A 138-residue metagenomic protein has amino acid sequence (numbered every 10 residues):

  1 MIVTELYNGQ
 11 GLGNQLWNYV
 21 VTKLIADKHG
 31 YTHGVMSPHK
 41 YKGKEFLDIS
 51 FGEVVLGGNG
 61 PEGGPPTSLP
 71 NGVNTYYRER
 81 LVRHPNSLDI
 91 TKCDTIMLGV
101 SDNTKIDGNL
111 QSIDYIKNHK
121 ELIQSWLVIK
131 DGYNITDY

Functional and structural regions predicted by a protein language model:
M1-V3: Extreme N-terminal starter segment of soluble prokaryotic enzymes
E5-L6, S37: Pocket-edge structural micro-motifs
Y7-W17: A short, glycine/small-residue-rich beta-strand->loop->alpha-helix junction that serves as a flexible
L16-D27: Histidine-anchored nucleotide/phosphate-binding helix
A26-K28, L56-G57: Short, surface-exposed linear patches
Y31-Y41: A short beta-strand-loop structural module common to alpha/beta enzyme folds
K40-Y138: Secretory-pathway luminal glycosyltransferase catalytic domains
